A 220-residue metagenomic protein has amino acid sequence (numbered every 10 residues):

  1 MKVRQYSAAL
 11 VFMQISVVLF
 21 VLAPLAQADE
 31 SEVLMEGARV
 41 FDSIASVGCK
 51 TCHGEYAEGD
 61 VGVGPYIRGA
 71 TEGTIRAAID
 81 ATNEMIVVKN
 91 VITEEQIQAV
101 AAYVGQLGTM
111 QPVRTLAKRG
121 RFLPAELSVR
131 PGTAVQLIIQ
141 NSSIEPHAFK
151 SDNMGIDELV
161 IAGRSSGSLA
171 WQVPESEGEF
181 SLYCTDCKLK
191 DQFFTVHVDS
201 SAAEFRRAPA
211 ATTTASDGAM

Functional and structural regions predicted by a protein language model:
L10-A23: Bacterial N-terminal signal peptides
P24-S43, A219: Electrostatic cytochrome c docking/interface patches
M35-A38, D42, K50-V88, S201: Gly/Gly-Pro-rich "capping" loops immediately C-terminal to redox-active cysteine motifs in periplasmic/lumenal
K89-V113: C-terminal capping alpha-helices of c-type cytochrome domains
T109-G132: N-terminal edge beta-strand
Q111, G163-M220: Extracellular/periplasmic metallocenter environments
A125-E145, G167-L182: Beta-strand cores of secreted/periplasmic/IMS beta-sandwich domains, seen most often in copper-related folds
S142-S165, K188-T195: Histidine- and aromatic-enriched segments that form or immediately flank copper-ligand environments
